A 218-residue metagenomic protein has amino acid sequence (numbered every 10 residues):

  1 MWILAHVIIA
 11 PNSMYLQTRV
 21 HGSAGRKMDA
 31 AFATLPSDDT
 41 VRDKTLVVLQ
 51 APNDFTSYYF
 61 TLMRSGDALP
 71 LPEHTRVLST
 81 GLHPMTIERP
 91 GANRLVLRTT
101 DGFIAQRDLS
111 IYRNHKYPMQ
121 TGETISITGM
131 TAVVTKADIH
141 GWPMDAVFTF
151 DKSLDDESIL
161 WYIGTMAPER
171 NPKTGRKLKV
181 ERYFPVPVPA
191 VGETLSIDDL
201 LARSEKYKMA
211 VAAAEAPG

Functional and structural regions predicted by a protein language model:
W2-S79, F184-P189, T194-L200, S204-K208 (+1 more regions): Membrane-embedded, lumen/periplasm-facing catalytic core of multi-pass transferases that use lipid-linked donors
P52-T61, D101-I111, A132-V133, S153-L160: Short, surface-exposed beta-strand/loop "edge" segments at domain boundaries and coil↔beta transitions
G66-N114: Luminal/periplasmic acceptor-recognition loop/helix of membrane-associated glycosyltransferases
E123-V133: Short coil-to-beta-strand transition motifs
D138-D151: Short, solvent-exposed secondary-structure boundary/capping segments
D155-L195: Short, cationic low-complexity segments
A216-G218: Short, solvent-exposed mixed-charge patches
